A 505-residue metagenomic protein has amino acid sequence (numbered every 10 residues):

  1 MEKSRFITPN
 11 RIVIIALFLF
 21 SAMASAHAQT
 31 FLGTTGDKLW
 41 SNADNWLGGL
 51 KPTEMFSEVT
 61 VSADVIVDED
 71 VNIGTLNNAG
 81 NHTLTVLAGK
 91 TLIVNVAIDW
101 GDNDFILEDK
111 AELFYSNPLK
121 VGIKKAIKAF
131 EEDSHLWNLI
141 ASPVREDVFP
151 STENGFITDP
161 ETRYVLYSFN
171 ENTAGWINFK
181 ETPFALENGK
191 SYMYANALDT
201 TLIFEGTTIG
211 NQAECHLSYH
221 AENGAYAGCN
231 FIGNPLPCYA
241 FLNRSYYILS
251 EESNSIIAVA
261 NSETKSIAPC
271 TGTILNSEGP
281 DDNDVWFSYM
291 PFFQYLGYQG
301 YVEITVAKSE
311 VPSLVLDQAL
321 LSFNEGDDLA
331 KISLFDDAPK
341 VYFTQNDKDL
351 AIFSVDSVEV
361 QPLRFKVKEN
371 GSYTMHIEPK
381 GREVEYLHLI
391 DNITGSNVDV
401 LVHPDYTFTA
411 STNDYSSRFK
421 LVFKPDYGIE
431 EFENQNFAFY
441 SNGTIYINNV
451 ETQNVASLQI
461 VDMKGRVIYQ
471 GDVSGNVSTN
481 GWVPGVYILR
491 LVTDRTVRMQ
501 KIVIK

Functional and structural regions predicted by a protein language model:
M1-T30, D426: Bacterial Sec-dependent N-terminal signal peptides
H27, D347-E383: Proteolytic processing hotspots in large secreted/extracellular or virion-associated proteins and select intracellular
T34-S62, I66-D68, N72-I73, N77-G297 (+3 more regions): N-terminal exported-region signature
F149, F287, N370-P379, I445-N448: Hydrophobic beta-strand segments within beta-rich accessory/binding domains
A258, D328-V360: Edge strands and adjacent loops of beta-rich recognition modules
E359, R364-V367, E433-K505: C-terminal outer-membrane/trafficking sorting elements
N370, D414-S416, P484-V486: Extracellular Ig-like/FN3 beta-sandwich strand-entry sites
S396-G428: Short, compositionally biased serine/threonine- and acidic-rich segments at solvent-exposed termini, linkers, or domain
